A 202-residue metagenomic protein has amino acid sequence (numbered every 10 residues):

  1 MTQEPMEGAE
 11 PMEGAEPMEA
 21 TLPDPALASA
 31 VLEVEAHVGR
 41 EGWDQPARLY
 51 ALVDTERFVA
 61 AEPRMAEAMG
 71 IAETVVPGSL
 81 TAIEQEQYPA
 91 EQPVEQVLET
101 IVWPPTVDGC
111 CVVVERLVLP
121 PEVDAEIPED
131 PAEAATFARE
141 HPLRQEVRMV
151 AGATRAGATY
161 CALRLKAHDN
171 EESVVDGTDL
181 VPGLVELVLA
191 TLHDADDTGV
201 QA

Functional and structural regions predicted by a protein language model:
M1-V31, G39, E67-I71, H193-A202: Actinobacteria-biased recognition of intrinsically disordered, low-complexity terminal regions
E33-Q87: N-terminal interaction modules that seed assembly of large macromolecular complexes
R48, F58, M69-G70, T106-C111 (+1 more regions): A contiguous, surface-oriented mixed alpha/beta subdomain in the mid-to-C-terminal portion of proteins that forms
R48-L52, L80-A82, D108-V118, E146-A153 (+1 more regions): Ordered hydrophobic segments in well-structured contexts
S79-Q145: Internal, well-folded beta-alpha domain core
P121-A202: Glycine-rich, aromatic-bearing surface loops/beta-hairpins
